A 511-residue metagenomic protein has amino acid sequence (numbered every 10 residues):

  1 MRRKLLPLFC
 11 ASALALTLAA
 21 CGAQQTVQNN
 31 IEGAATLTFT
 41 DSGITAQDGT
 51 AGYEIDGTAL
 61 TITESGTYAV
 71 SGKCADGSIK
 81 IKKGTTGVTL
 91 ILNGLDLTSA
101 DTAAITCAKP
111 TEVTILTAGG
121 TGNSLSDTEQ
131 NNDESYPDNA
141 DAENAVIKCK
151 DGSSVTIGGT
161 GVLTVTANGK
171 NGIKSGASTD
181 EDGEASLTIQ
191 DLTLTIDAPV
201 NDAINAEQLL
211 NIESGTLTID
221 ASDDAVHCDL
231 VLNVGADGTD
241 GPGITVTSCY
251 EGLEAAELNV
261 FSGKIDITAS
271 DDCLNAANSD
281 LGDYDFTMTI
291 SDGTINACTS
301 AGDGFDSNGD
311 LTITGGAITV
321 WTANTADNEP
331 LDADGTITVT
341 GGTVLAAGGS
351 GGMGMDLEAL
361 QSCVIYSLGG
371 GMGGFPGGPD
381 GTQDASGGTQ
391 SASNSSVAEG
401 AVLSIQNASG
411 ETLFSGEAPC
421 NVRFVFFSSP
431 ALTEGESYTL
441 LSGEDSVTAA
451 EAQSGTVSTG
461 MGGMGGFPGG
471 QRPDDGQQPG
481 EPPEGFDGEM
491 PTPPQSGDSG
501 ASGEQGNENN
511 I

Functional and structural regions predicted by a protein language model:
M1-R2: N-terminal secretory signal peptides that target proteins for export/translocation
L6-A15, C21-I511: A composition-driven surface/loop motif
